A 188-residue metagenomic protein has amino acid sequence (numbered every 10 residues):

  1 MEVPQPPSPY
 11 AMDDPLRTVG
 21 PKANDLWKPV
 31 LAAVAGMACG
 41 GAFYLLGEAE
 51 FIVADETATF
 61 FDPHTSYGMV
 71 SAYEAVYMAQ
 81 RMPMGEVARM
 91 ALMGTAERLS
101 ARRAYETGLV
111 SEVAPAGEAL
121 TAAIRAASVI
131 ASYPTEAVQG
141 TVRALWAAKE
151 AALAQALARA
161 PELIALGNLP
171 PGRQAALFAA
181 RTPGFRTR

Functional and structural regions predicted by a protein language model:
M1-K22, S66, A152: Glycine- (often His-adjacent) and acidic-residue-rich active-site loop that binds/positions the CoA thioester
E2-P7, G94-A101, L120-T121, R125-R188: C-terminal alpha-helix plus adjacent terminal tail
D14, K22-N24, L166-P171: Polar helix-capping/helix-linker motif
P15-L16, C39, E74, A160: Amphipathic coiled-coil/heptad-repeat helices and related helical stalk/stem segments that mediate oligomerization
P21-T135: Crotonase-fold acyl-CoA enzyme core
